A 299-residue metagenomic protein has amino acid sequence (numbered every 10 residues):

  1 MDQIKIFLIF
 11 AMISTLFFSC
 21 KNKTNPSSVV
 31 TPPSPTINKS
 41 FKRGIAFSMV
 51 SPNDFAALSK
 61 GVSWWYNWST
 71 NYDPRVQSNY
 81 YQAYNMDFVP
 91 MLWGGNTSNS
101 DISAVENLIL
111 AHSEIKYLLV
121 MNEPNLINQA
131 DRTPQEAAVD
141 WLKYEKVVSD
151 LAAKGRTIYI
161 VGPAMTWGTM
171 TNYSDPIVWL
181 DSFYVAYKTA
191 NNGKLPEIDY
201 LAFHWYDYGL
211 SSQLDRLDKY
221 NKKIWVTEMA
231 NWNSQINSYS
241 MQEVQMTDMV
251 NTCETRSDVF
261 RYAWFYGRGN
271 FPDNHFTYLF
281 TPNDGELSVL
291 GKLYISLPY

Functional and structural regions predicted by a protein language model:
M1-F18: Sec-dependent bacterial lipoprotein signal peptides
L16-K39: Bacterial Sec-dependent N-terminal signal peptides
K39-R43, K60-W64, Y84-F88, S113-Y117 (+4 more regions): Loop/turn elements at helix/coil->beta-strand transitions in domains of secreted/extracellular proteins
S40-Y117, V147: N-terminal carbohydrate-binding/catalytic regions of secreted carbohydrate-active enzymes
V50-P52, S69-D73, W93-S98, N122-I127 (+5 more regions): Solvent-exposed loop/turn segments at secondary-structure junctions within structured extracellular/periplasmic domains
W65, K116, M241-Y299: Substrate-binding cleft of secreted/luminal carbohydrate-active enzymes
Y66-N67, P90-M91, K116, N122 (+2 more regions): Aromatic- and acid-rich polysaccharide-binding/catalytic face of secreted or lumenal carbohydrate-active enzymes
I109-E136, T157-T171, K194-W205, V226 (+1 more regions): Active-site groove signature of glycoside hydrolases
